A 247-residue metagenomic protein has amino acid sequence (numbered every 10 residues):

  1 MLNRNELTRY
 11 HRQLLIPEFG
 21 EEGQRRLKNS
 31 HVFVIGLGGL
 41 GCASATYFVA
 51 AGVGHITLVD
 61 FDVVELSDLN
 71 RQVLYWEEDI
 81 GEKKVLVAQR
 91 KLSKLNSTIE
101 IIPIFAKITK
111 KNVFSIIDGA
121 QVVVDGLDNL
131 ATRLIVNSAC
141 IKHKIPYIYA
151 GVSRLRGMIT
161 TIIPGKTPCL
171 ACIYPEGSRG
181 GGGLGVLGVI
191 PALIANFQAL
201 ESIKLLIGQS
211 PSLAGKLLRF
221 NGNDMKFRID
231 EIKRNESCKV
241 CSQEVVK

Functional and structural regions predicted by a protein language model:
M1-K247: Adenine nucleotide-associated cytosolic modules
